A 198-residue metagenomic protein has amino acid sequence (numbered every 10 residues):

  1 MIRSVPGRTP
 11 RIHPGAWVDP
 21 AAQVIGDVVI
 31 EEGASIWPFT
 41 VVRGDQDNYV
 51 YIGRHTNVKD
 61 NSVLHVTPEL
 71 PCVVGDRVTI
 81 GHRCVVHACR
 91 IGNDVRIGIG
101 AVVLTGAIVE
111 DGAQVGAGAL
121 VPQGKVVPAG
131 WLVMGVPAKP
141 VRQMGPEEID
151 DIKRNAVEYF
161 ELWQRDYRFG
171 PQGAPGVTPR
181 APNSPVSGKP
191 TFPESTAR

Functional and structural regions predicted by a protein language model:
M1-I36: N-terminal segments that cap or nucleate solenoid repeat domains
M1-R11, F39, D45, Y49-R54 (+4 more regions): Glycine-rich hexapeptide-repeat left-handed beta-helix
